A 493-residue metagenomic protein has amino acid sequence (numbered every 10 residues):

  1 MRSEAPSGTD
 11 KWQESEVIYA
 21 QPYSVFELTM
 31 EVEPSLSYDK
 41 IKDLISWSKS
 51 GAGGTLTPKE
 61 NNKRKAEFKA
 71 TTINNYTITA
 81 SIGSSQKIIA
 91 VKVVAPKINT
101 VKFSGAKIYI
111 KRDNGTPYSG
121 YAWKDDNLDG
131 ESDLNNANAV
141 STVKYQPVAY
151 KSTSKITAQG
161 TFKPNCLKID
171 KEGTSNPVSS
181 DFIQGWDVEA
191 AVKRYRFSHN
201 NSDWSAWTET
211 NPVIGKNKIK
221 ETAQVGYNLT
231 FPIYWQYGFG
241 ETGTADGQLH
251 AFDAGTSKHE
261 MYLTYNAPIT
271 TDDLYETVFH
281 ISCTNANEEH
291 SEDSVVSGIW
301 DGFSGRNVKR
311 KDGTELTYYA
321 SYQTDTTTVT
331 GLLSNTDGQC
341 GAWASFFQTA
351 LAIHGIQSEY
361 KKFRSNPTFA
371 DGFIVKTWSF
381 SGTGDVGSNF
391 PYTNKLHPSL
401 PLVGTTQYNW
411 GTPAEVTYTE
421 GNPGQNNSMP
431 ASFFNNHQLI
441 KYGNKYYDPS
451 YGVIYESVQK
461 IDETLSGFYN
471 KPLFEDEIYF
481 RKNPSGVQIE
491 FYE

Functional and structural regions predicted by a protein language model:
R2-S3, G8-S15, Y38-I41, S46-K65 (+1 more regions): Low-complexity "stalk/linker" and mucin-like segments enriched in Ser/Thr/Pro/Ala/Gly
P6-D43, S152-K171: Solvent-exposed, low-complexity, repeat-rich "mucin-like" stalks and linkers
F26, N74-I78, Y227-W235: Exposed beta-strand face motif in extracellular beta-rich ectodomains
R64-N74: Solvent-exposed segments in extracellular or luminal domains encompassing
V94-N266: Beta-strand-enriched, solvent-exposed domains that form extended recognition/catalytic surfaces
L263-T336, S345-Q348, H354: Secondary-structure boundary elements
S345-N470: Hydrophobic/aromatic-rich core segments of domains that either
S466-E493: Low-complexity, Gly/Ser/Thr/Pro-rich intrinsically disordered linker/tail segments
